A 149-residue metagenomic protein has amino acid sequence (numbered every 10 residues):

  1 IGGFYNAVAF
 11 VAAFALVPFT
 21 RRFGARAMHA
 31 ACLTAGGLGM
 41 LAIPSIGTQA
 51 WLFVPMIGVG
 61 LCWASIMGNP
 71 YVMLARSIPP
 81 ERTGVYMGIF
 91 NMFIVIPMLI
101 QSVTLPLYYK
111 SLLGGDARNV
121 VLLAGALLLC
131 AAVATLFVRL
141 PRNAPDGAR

Functional and structural regions predicted by a protein language model:
N6-F14, L99: Residue-level signature of mid-helix packing/kink "hotspots" within the transmembrane helices of 12-pass Major
V11-A25, Y109: Helix-to-loop junctions at the C-terminal end of transmembrane segments in multipass secondary transporters
T34-G47: C-terminal ends and interior cores of transmembrane alpha-helices in multi-pass membrane transporters/permeases
W51-S65: Hydrophobic core of transmembrane alpha-helices in multi-pass small-molecule transporters, especially MFS/SLC-type
S65-P79: Intracellular juxtamembrane helix-capping segments at the cytosolic ends of symmetry-related transmembrane helices
I78-F90: Loop-to-transmembrane helix entry/capping segments in MFS-fold secondary transporters and related SLC/MFSD carriers
L107-L128: A membrane-interface helix-boundary motif in multi-pass transporters
L122-R149: Multi-pass alpha-helical transporter architecture, strongest for 12-TM Major Facilitator/SLC carriers used
